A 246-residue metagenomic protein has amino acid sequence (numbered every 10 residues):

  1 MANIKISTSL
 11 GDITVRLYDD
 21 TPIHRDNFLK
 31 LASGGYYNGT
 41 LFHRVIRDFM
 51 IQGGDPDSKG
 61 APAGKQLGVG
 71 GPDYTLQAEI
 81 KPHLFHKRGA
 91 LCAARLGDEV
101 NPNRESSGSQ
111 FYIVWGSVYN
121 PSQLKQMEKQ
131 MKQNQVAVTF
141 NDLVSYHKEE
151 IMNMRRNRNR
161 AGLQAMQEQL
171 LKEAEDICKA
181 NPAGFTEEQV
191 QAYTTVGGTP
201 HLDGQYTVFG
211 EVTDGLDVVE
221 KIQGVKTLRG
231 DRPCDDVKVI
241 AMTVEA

Functional and structural regions predicted by a protein language model:
M1-A246: Cyclophilin-like peptidyl-prolyl cis-trans isomerases
